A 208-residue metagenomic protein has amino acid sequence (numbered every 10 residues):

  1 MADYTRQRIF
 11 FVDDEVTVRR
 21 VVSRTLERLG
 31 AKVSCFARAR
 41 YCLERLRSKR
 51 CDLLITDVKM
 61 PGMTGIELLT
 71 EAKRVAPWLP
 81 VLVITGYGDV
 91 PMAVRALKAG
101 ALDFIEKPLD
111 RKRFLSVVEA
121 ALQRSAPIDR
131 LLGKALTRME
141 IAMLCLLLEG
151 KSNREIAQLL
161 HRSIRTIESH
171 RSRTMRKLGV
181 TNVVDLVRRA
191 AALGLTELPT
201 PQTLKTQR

Functional and structural regions predicted by a protein language model:
D3-V18, V22-L26, L54: Conserved acidic segment of CheY-like receiver
C35-L53, R74: Acidic, metal-coordinating helix/loop segments flanking the phosphotransfer/catalytic sites of two-component signaling
A37-R38, T64-E67: Acidic catalytic/metal-coordinating carboxylates
M60: Receiver (REC) domain active-site loop signature in two-component systems and cognate sites in sensor histidine kinases
D89-P91, I105-V118, L159: C-terminal output helix
M175-R208: Basic, Lys/Arg-enriched C-terminal extension of HTH/homeodomain DNA-binding domains
